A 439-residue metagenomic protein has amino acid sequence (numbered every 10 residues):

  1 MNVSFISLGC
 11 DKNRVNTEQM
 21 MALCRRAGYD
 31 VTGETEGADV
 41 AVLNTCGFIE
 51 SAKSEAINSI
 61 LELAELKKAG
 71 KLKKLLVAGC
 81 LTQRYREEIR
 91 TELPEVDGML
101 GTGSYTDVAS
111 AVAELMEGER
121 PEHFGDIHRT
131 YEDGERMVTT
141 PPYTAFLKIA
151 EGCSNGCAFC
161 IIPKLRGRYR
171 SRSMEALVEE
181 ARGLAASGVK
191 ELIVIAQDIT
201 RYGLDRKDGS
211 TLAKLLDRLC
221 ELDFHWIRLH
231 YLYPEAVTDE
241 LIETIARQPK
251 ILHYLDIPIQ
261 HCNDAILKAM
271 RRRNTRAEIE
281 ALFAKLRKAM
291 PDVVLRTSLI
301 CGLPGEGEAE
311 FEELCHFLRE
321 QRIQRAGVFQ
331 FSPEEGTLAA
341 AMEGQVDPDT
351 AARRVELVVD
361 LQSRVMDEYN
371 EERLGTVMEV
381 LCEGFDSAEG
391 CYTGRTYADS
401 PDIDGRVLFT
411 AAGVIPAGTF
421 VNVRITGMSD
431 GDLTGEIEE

Functional and structural regions predicted by a protein language model:
M1-Y202, E240, L255, A277-K288 (+3 more regions): Proteins enriched for Cys/Gly/acidic motifs involved in redox and nucleic-acid/cofactor modification
I6, I195-Q197, H230-L232, P258-Q260 (+6 more regions): Generic beta-strand/beta-sheet core signal
G47-F48, R166-G167, R206-G209, K268-N274 (+1 more regions): Short glycine-enriched, charge-decorated loop/helix-capping segments at active-site entrances that position
L75-V77, R84, A186-A309, R319: Conserved SAM/AdoMet-binding glycine-rich loop
L93-P94, L115-G118, S210-L212, I245-R247 (+2 more regions): Short, hinge-like loop/turn segments at secondary-structure boundaries
C157, L177, V194, L229 (+7 more regions): Conserved, mostly hydrophobic/aromatic
Q330-G344: Aromatic/acidic polysaccharide-binding cleft in carbohydrate-active enzymes
A341-E439: Terminal RNA-binding accessory module
